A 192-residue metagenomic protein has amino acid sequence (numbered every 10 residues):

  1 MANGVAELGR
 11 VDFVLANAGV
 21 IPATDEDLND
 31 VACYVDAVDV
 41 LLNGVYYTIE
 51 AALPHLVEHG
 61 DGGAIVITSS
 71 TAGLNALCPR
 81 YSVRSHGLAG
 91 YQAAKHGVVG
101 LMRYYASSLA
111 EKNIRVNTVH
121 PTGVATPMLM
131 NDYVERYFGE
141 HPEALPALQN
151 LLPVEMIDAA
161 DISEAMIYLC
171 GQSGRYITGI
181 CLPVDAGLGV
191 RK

Functional and structural regions predicted by a protein language model:
L15, A110, R115, I177-G179: Short, small/polar-rich loop/turn modules that mediate ligand/substrate recognition or access, typified
I21, N75, I167, T178-K192: Short C-terminal tail/terminal secondary-structure segment of NAD(P)H-dependent dehydrogenase/reductase domains
I21-V35, L77-R84, G90, M130: Conserved mid-core segment of classical short-chain dehydrogenase/reductases
I49-E50, R103: A short, exposed helix-loop element centered on a Lys and neighboring polar residues
P54, S107-E111, R175: Alpha-helical segment proximal to the catalytic Tyr-Lys
V66-G97, M102-E111, G123-V124: Catalytic loop of short-chain dehydrogenase/reductase
N150-I162: A conserved structural motif in NAD(P)-dependent oxidoreductases
